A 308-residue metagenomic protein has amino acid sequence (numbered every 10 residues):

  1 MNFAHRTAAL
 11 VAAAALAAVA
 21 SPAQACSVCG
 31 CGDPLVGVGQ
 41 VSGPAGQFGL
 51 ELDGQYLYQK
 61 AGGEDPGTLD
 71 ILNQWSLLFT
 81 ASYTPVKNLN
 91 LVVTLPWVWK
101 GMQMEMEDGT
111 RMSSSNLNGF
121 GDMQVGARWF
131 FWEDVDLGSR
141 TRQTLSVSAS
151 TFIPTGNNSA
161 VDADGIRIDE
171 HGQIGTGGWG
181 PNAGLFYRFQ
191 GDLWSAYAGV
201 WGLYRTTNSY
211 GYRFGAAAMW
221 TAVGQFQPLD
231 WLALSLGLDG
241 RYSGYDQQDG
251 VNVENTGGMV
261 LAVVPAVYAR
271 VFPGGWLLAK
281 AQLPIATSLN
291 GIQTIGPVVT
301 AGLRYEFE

Functional and structural regions predicted by a protein language model:
S21-A61, V135-S146, A160, E308: Outer-membrane beta-barrel biogenesis signature
Q40, L52-G54, F79-Y83, V93 (+7 more regions): Residues on the lipid-exposed face of transmembrane beta-strands in outer-membrane beta-barrel proteins
G46, I71-L77, N118-V125, Q143 (+4 more regions): Residues that define the transmembrane beta-barrel architecture of outer-membrane proteins
F48, N88-V93, V135-L137, L193-A196 (+2 more regions): Repeated loop/turn-to-beta-strand initiation elements of outer-membrane beta-barrel proteins
L50-Y58, V93-W97, V147-I153, A198-G202 (+4 more regions): Transmembrane beta-barrel strands of outer-membrane/channel proteins
Q55-L77, D164-R167: Surface-exposed strand-loop-strand hairpins of Gram-negative outer-membrane beta-barrel proteins
Q59-A61, S209-E308: Outer membrane beta-barrel transmembrane domains
K100-R213, N255, E308: Outer-membrane pore/translocation modules
